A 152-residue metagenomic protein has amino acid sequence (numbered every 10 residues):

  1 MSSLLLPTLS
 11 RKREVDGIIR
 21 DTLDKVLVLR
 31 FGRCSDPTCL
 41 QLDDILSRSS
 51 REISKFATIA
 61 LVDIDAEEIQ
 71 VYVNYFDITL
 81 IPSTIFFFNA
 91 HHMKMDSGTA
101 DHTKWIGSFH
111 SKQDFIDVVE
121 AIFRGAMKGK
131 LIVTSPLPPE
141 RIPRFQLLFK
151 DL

Functional and structural regions predicted by a protein language model:
M1-S2, V28-C34, Q70, A100-G107: Short interface patches used for recognition in eukaryotic signaling and trafficking proteins
S2-L5, A126-L152: C-terminal helix/juxtamembrane-tail motif
L6-R11, L29-D43, S47-V71, I81: Thiol-based oxidoreductase modules, predominantly thioredoxin-like and allied folds used for disulfide exchange
T8-V26: A short beta-strand-turn-helix
D16, Q70-V73: Short hydrophobic/charged patches on amphipathic alpha-helices used for structural packing and interfaces
D21-T22, R30, Q41-D44, Y72-D77 (+2 more regions): Short coil/turn segments at secondary-structure boundaries
V26-R30, A57, G129-T134: Short, flexible/disordered secondary-structure transition segments
T79-P139: Non-catalytic, surface beta->alpha helical segment in thiol-disulfide oxidoreductase systems
